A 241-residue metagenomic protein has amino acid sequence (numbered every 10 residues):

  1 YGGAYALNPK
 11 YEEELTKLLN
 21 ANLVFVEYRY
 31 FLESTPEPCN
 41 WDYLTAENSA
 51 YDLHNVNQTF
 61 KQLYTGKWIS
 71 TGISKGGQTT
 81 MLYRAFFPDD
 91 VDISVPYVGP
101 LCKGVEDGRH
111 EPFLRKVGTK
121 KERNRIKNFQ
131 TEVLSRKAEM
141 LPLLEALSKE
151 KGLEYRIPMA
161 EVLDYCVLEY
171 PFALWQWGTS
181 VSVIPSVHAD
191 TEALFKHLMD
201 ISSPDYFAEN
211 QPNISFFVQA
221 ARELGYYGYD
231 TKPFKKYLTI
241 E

Functional and structural regions predicted by a protein language model:
Y5-E14: The serine-hydrolase catalytic nucleophile loop
A6-L7, Y30-D42: Glycine-rich "HGGG/HGxG" loop immediately N-terminal to the catalytic nucleophile of the alpha/beta-hydrolase
T16-P36: Conserved alpha/beta-hydrolase
D42-L63: Alpha/beta-hydrolase active-site loop
Y64-S74: Alpha/beta-hydrolase fold nucleophile elbow
S70, G77-C102: Conserved hydrolase catalytic core segment
D90-K151: A catalytic-pocket lid/entrance helix-loop region that shapes and gates access to the active site across common
E145-E241: Alpha/beta-hydrolase fold active-site neighborhood
